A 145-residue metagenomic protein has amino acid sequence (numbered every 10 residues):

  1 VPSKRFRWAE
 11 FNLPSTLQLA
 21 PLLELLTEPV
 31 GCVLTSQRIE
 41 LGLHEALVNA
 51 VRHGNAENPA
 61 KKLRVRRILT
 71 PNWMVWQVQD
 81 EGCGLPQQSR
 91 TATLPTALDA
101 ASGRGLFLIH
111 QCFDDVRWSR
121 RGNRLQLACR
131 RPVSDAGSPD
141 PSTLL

Functional and structural regions predicted by a protein language model:
V1-L13, H110-L145: Flexible, glycine-/charge-rich segments associated with ATP-binding catalytic modules
V1-L41, D140-L145: Bergerat-fold GHKL ATPase/HATPase_c domain
R7, N72-W76: Short beta-strand element(s) in the Bergerat
L34-P59: Conserved ATP-binding N-box helix of the HATPase_c
K62-N72: Short beta-strand/loop element within the Bergerat-fold HATPase_c
R66-I68, Q79, S119, A128: Solvent-exposed beta-strand sheet faces enriched in polar/charged residues
V75-S102: Glycine-rich/acidic phosphate-handling loop/turn and adjacent ATP-lid/helix of nucleotide-binding kinase/ATPase domains
L98-F113: Glycine-rich phosphate-binding loop
